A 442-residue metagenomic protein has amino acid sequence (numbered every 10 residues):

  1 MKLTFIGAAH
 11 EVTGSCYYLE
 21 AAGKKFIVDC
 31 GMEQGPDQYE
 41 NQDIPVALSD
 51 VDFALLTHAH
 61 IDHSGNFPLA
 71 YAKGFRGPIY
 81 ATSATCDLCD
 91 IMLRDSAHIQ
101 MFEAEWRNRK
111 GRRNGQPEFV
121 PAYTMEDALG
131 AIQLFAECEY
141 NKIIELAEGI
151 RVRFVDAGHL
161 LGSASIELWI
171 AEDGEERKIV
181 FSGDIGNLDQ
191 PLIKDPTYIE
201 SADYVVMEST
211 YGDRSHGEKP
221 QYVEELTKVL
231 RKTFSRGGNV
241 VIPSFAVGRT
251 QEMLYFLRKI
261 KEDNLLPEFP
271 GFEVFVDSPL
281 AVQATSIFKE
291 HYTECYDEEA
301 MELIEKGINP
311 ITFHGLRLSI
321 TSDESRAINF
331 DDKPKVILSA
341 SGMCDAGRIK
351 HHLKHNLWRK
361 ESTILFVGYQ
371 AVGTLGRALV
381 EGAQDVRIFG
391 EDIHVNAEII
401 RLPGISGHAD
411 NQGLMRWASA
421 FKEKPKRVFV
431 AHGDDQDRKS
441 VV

Functional and structural regions predicted by a protein language model:
M1-S49, G130-K194, D323-D331, V336 (+3 more regions): Core dinuclear metal-dependent hydrolase active-site scaffold
A9-V12, A21-G77, A81-F135, I185-K194 (+3 more regions): Pre-active-site segment of Zn-dependent metallo-hydrolases
V28-C30, V51-H60, S64-F67, I79-T82 (+9 more regions): Active-site neighborhood of phospho(di)ester-bond hydrolases with catalytic His/Asp-centered motifs
S96-L160, Y292-D332: Metallo-beta-lactamase
G158-S163, W169-E172, E176-A202, S209 (+4 more regions): Active-site-proximal loop/helix segments of hydrolase catalytic cores
V229-V372, R387: Hard-cation-handling environments
V386-A418: Generic long, charged, amphipathic alpha-helical segments
S440-V442: Conserved small/polar residues in nucleotide/adenosyl-binding loops
